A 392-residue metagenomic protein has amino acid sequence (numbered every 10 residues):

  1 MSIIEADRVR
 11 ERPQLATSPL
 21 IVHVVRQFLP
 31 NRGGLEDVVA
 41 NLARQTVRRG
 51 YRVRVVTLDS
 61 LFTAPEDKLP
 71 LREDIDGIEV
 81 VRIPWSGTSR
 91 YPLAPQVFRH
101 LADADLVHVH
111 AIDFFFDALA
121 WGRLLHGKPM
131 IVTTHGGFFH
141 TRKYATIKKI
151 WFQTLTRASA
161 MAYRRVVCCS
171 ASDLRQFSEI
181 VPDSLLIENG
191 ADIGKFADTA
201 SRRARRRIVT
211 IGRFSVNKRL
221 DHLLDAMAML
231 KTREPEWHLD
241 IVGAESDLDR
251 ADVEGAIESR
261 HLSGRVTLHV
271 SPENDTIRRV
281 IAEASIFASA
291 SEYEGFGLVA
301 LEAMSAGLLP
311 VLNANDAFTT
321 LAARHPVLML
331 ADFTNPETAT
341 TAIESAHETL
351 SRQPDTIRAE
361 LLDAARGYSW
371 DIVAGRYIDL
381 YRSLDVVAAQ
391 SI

Functional and structural regions predicted by a protein language model:
V22, A200-M227, D240: Conserved donor-binding/catalytic core segment of Leloir-type glycosyltransferases
D59-T63, I211, H238-D252: Glycosyltransferase donor-sugar binding loop
E79, A251-P272: Nucleotide-activated donor-binding/catalytic signature segment of Leloir-type glycosyltransferases, i.e., the conserved
I112, E292: Aromatic "clamp/platform" in nucleotide-sugar-dependent glycosyltransferases that forms part of the donor/acceptor
K149-R165, E179: Membrane-proximal helix-turn-helix segments that form the acceptor-binding/catalytic region of lipid-linked
S172, G190: Carbohydrate-associated surface elements
L309-L312: Short hydrophobic beta-strand element within catalytic cores of glycosyltransferases and related nucleotide-activated
R324, L328-E337, A346-S351: Conserved acidic donor-binding segment of nucleotide-sugar-dependent glycosyltransferases
